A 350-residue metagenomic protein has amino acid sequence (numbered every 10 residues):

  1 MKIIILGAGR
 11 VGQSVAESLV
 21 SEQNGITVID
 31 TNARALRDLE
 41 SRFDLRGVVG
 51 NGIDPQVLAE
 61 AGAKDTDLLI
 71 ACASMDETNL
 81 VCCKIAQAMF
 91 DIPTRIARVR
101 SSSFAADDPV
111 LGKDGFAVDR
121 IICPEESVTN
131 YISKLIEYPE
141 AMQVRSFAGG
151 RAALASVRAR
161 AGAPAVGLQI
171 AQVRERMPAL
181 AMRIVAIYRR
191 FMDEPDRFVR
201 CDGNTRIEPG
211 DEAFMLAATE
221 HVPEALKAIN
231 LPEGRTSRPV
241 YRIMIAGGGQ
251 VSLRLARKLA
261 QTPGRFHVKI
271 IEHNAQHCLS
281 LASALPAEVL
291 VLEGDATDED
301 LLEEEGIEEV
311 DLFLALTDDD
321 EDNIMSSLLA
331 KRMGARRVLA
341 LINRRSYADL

Functional and structural regions predicted by a protein language model:
M1-L350: Cytosolic regulatory regions of ion transport systems
